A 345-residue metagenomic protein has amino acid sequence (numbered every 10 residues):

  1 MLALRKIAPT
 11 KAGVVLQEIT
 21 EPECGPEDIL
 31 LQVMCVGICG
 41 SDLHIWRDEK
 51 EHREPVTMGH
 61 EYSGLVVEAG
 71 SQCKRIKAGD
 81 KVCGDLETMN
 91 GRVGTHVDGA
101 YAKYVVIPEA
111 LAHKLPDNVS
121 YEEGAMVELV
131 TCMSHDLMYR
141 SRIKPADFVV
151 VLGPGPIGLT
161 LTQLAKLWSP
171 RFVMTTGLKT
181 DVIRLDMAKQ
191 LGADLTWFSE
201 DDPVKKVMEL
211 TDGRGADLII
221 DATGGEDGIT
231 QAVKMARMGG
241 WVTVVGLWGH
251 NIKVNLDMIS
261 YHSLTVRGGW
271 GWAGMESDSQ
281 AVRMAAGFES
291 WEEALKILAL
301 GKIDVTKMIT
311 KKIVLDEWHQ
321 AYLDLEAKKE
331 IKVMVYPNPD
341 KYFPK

Functional and structural regions predicted by a protein language model:
T20-G37, R47-T88, P116-V119: Glycine-rich beta-strand-centered segment in the early N-terminal region that forms part of a ligand/cofactor-binding
E61-S63, D80-K81, Y104, F148 (+2 more regions): Residue-level marker of beta-strand positions
Y101, K179-M187, N251-L256: Short, glycine/polar-rich helix-capping loops at beta-to-alpha or helix-loop-helix junctions that flank or form
E122-D201, K205: Mid-domain Rossmann-like dinucleotide-binding core that forms the NAD(H)/NADP(H) cofactor-binding site
V204-M208, K253-I309, H319-Q320: C-terminal substrate-binding/catalytic core of Rossmann-like NAD(P)-dependent dehydrogenases/reductases
E209, G213, M238, T243 (+5 more regions): C-terminal capping/lid region of NAD(P)-dependent oxidoreductase domains
